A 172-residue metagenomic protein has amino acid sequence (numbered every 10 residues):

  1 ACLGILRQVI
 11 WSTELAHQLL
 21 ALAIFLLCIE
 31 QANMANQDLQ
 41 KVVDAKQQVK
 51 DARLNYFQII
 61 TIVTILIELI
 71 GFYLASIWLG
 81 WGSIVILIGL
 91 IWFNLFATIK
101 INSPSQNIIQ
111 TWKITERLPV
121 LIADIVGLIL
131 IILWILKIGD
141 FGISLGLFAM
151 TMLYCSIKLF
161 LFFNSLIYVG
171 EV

Functional and structural regions predicted by a protein language model:
A1-D38: N-terminal topogenic module of multi-pass integral membrane proteins
C2-L3, I24, Q58-G71, D124-L130: Hydrophobic alpha-helical transmembrane segments of multi-pass integral membrane proteins
L6-L20, I70-L87, L133-L147: Membrane-helix interface and helix-disruption motif detector
I24-A32, V85-T98, A149-F160: Alpha-helical transmembrane segments and their membrane-interface exit regions
A32-K50: Membrane-helix interface/capping segments
D38-V43, T98-W112, F162-V172: A cytosolic-side transmembrane-helix exit/cap motif
L54-V120: Membrane-proximal helix-loop-helix units in multi-pass membrane proteins
V120-V172: C-terminal transmembrane-bundle signature of multipass membrane proteins, characterized by strong activation on
